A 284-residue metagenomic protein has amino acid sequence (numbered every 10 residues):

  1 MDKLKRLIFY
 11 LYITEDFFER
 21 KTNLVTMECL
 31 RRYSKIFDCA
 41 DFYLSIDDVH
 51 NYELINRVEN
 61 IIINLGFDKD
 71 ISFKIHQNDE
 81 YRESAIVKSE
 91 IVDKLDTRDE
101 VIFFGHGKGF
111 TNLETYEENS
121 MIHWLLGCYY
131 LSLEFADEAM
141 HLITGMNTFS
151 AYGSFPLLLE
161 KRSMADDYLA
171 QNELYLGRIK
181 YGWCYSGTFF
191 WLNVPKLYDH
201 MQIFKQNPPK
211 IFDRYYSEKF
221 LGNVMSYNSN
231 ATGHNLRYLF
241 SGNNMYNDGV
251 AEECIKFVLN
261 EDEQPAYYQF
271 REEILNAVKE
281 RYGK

Functional and structural regions predicted by a protein language model:
M1-K284: ER/Golgi luminal nucleotide-sugar-dependent glycosyltransferases, focusing on the catalytic module
